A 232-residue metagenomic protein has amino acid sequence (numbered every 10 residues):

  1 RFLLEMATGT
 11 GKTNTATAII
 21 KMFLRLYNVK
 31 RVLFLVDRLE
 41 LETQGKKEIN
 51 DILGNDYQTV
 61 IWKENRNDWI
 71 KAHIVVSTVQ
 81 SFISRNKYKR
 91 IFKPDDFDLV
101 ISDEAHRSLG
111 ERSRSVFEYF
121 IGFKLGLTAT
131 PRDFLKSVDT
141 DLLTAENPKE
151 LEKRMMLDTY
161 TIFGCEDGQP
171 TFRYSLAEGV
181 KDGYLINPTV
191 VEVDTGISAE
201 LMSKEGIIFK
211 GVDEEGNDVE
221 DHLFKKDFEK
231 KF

Functional and structural regions predicted by a protein language model:
R1-I19: Walker A/P-loop
R25, L39-K63: Conserved helix-turn-beta segment of the N-terminal RecA-like "Helicase ATP-binding" lobe in SF1/SF2 helicases
V29-R38: Conserved RecA-like ASCE P-loop NTPase motor core of nucleic-acid helicases/translocases
L39-L41, Q80-I83, H106-R107, G122 (+2 more regions): Conserved nucleotide-binding/hydrolysis micro-motifs of P-loop NTPases
K63-V75, I91-P94: Conserved motor-coupling elements within RecA-like helicase/translocase cores
K71-R85: Conserved two-lobed SF2 helicase motor
R90-G126, T130-D133: SF2 helicase catalytic motif II
T140-F232: Interdomain helical connector at the RecA1-RecA2 junction of SF1/SF2 helicase-like NTPases
